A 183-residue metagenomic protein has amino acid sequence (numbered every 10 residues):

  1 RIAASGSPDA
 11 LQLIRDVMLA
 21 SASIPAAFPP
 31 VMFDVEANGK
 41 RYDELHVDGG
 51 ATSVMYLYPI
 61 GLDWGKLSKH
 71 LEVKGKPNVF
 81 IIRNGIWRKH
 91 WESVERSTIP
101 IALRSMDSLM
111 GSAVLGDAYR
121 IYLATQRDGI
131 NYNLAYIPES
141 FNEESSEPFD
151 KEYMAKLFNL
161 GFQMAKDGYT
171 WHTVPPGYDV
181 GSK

Functional and structural regions predicted by a protein language model:
R1-K183: Patatin-like phospholipase
